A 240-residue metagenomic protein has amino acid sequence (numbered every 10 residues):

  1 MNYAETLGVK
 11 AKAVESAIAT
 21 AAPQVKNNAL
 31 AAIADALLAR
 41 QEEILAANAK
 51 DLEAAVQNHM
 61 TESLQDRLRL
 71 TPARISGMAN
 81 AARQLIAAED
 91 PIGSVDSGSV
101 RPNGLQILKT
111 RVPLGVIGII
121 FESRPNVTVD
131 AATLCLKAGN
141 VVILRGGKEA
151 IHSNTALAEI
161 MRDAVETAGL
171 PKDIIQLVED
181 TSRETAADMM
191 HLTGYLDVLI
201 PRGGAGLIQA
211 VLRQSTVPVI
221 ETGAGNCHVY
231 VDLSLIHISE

Functional and structural regions predicted by a protein language model:
M1-Q106: N-terminal Rossmann-like NAD(P)+-binding subdomain of aldehyde/semialdehyde dehydrogenases
A87, D96-L233: Rossmann-like NAD(P) dinucleotide-binding subdomain of oxidoreductase/dehydrogenase enzymes
S234-E240: Residue-level detector of conserved catalytic or cofactor/ligand-binding positions in enzyme active sites
